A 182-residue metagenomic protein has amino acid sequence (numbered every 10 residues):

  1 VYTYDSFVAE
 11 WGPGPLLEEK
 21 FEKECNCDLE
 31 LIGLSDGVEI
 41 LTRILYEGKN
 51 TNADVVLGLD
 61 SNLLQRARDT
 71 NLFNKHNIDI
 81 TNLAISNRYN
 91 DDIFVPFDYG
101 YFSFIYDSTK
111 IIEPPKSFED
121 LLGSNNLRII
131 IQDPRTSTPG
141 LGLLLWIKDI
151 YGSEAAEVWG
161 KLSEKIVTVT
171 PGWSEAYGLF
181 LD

Functional and structural regions predicted by a protein language model:
V1-R66, G178: Early extracytoplasmic/lumenal segment of secretory-pathway proteins
Y2, D120-P139, L145-D149: Short loop->beta-strand "edge-of-pocket" segments that line small-molecule binding or catalytic clefts across diverse
Y4-S6, D36, D60-N62, L72 (+3 more regions): Solvent-exposed coil/turn segments that connect beta secondary-structure elements in extracytoplasmic/periplasmic
V8-G12, L34-V38, G58, I112 (+3 more regions): Soluble non-cytosolic domains of exported or imported proteins
C25-C27, G100-F102, L127: Envelope-exposed proteins and targeting segments
T51-V56, N74-F104, F118-E119, I130-D133: A structural signal for short loop-to-beta-strand junctions that line the ligand-binding cleft of periplasmic/secreted
S61-L72, N90-K116, G142-D149: Periplasmic solute-binding protein
W146-D182: Ligand-binding pocket segment of bilobal, Venus flytrap-like solute-binding proteins
